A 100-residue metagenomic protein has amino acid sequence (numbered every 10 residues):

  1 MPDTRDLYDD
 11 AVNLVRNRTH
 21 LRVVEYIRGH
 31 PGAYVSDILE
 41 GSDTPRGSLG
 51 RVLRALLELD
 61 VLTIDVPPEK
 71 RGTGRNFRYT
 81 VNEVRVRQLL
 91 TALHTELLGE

Functional and structural regions predicted by a protein language model:
M1-Y8, G29, R78-E100: Amphipathic alpha-helical dimerization/coiled-coil segments that flank or bridge DNA-binding/regulatory modules
A11-T19, Y34, P67-T91: Short, cationic-aromatic polyanion-contact patches
L21-E25: Pre-recognition alpha-helix immediately N-terminal to the DNA-recognition helix within helix-turn-helix or winged-helix
D37-E40: A short acidic, leucine-rich amphipathic alpha-helix
T44-E58: Short amphipathic alpha-helical interaction segments
D60-P67: A short, conserved structural fragment
